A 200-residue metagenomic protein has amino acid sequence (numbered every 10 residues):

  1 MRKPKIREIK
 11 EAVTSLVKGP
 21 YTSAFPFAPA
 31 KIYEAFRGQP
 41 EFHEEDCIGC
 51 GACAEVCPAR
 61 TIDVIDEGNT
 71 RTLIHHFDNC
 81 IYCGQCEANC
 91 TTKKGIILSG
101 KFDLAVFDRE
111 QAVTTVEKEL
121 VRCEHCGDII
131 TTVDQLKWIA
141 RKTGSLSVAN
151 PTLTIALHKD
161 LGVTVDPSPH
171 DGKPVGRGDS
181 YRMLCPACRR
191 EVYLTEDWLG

Functional and structural regions predicted by a protein language model:
M1-G68, F77-N79, Q85-A88, T92-G200: Non-ligating segments of multi-cofactor redox enzymes
